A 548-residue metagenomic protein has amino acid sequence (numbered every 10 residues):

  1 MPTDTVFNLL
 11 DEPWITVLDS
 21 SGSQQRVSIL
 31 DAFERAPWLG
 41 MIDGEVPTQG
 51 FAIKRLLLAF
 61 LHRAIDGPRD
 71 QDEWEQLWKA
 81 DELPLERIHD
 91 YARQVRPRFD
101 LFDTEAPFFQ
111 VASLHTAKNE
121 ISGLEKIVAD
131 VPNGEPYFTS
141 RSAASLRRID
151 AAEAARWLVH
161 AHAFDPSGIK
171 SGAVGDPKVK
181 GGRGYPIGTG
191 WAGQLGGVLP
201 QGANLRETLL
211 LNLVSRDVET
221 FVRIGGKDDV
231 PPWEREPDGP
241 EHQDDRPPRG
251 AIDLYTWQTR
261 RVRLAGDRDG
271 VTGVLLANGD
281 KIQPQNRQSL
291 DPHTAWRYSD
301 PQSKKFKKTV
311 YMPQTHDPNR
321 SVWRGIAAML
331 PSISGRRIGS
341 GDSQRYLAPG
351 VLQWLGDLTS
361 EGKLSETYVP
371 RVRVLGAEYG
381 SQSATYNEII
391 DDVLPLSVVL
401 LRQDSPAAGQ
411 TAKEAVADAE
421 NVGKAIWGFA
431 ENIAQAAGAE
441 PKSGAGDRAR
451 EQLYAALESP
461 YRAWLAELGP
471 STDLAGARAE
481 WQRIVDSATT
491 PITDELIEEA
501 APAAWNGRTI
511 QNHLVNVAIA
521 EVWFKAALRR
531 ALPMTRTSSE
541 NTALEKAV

Functional and structural regions predicted by a protein language model:
M1-N133, H160, P166, K170-S171 (+1 more regions): Extended alpha-helical scaffolding segments
S145: Flanking scaffold residues of small Cys/His-coordinated metal-binding clusters
D150-E153, A265: Short Cys/His-rich metal-coordination motifs, predominantly Zn2+-binding knuckles/fingers
A155-L158: Short functional micro-motifs and their immediate structural scaffolds
